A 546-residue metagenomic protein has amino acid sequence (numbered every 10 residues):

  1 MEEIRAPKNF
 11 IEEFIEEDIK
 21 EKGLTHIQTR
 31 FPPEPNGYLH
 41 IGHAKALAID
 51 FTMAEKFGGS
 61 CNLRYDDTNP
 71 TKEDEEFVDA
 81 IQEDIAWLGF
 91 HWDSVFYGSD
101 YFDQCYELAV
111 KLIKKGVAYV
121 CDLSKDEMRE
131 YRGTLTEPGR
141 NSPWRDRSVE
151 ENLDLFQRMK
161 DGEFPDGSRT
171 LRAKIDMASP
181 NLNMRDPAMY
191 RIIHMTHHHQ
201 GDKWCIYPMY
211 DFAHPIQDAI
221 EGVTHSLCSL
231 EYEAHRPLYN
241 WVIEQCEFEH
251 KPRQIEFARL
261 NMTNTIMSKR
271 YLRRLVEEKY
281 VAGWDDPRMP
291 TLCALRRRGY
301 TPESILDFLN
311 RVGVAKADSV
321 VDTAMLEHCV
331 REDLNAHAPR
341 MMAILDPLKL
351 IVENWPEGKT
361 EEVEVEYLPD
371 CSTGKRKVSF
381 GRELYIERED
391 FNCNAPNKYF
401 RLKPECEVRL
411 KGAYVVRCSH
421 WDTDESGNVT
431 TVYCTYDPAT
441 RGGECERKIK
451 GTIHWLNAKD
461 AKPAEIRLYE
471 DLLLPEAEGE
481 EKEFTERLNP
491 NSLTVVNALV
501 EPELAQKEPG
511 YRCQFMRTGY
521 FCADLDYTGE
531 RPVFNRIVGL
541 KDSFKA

Functional and structural regions predicted by a protein language model:
A6-E16, K20-Q82, T196-S229: N-terminal catalytic cores of NTP/NDP-binding nucleotidyl/phosphoryl-transfer enzymes
E21-G23, T52-S60, D84-S94, A219 (+2 more regions): Secondary-structure transition/capping motifs at alpha-helix termini and the adjoining loop/turn into the next element
L24, A118, P165, L182 (+7 more regions): Intrinsically disordered or highly flexible coil/loop and linker segments, enriched in small and charged/polar residues
P32-N36, R64-K72, S94-D103, D126 (+5 more regions): Conserved short loop/turn motifs at secondary-structure junctions
D67-N69, Y97, K111-L272, V330 (+2 more regions): Active-site cores that bind ATP or allylic diphosphates and position pyrophosphate for catalysis
F77-D103, L108-K111, G116-Y119: A glycine-rich helix N-cap at a beta->alpha junction
Y232-R236, N240-V242, L306, N310-V312 (+1 more regions): Core subunits and conserved enzymes of cellular information-processing and envelope-translocation systems across
P252-C329: Long, charged, mostly alpha-helical binding arms that flank functional sites
